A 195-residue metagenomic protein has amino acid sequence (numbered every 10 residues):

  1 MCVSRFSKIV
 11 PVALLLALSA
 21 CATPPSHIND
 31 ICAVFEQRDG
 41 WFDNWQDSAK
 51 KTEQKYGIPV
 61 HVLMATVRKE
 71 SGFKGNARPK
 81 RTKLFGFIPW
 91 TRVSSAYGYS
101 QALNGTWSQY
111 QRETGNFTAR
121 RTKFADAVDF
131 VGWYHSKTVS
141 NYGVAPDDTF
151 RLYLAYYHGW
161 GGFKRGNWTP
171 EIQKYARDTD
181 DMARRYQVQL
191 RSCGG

Functional and structural regions predicted by a protein language model:
M1-V10: Bacterial N-terminal signal peptides that target proteins for export
I9, A22-T23: Selective for proline/serine-rich intrinsically disordered segments in cytosolic/nuclear regulatory regions
A13: Flanking scaffold residues of small Cys/His-coordinated metal-binding clusters
A17-A20: C-terminal motif of bacterial Sec signal peptides marking the signal peptidase cleavage site
T23-G195: Catalytic glycan-binding domains that act on GlcNAc-containing polysaccharides
